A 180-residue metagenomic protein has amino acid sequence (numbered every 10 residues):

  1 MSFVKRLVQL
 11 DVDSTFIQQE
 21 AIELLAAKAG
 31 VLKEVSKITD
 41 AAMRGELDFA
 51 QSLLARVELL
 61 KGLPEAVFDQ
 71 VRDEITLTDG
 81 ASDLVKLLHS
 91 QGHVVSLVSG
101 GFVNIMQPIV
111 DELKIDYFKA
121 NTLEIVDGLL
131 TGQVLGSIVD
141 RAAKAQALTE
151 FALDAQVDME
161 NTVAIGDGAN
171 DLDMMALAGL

Functional and structural regions predicted by a protein language model:
M1-L123: Alpha-helical substrate-recognition element adjacent to the catalytic core
R72-L180: C-terminal cap/substrate-recognition subdomain and adjoining C-terminal extension of metal-dependent phosphatase-like
